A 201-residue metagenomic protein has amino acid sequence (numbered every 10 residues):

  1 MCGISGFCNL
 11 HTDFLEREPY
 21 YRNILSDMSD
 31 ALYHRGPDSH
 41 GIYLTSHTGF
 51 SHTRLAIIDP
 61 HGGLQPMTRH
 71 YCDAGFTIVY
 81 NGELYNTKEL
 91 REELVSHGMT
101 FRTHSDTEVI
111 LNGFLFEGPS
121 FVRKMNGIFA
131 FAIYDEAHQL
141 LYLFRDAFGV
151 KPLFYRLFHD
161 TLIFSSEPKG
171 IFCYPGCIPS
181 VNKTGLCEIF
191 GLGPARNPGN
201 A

Functional and structural regions predicted by a protein language model:
M1-A201: Cysteine-centered catalytic environments shared across enzyme families
